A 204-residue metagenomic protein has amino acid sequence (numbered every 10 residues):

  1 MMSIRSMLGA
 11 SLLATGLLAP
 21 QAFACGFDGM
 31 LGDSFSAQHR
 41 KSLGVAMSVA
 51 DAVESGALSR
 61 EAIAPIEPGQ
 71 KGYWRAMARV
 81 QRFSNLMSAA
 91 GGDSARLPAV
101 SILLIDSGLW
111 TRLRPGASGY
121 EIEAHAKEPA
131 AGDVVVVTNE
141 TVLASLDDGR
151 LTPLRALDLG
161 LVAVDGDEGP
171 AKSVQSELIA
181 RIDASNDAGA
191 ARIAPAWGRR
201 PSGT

Functional and structural regions predicted by a protein language model:
M1-A10: Bacterial N-terminal signal peptides that target proteins for export
G9-A19: Bacterial N-terminal signal peptides
A22-T204: Feature captures hydrophobic
